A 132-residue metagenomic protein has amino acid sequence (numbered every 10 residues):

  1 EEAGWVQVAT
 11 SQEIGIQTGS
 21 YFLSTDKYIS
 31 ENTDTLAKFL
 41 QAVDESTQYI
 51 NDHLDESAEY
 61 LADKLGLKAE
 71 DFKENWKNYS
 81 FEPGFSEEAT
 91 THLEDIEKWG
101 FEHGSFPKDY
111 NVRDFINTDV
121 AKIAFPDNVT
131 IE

Functional and structural regions predicted by a protein language model:
E1-S11: Ligand-binding "clamshell"
G4-V6, S24, I123-P126: Short low-complexity, flexible loop/linker segments enriched in glycine and/or proline with clustered acidic
T10-T18: A structural motif
Q17-T18, Y79-S80, I116-V120: Short secondary-structure boundary/hinge segments and terminal tails
G19-D34: A bilobed periplasmic-binding-protein/Venus flytrap-type ligand-binding module shared by bacterial periplasmic
S30-P107: Secondary-structure end/capping motifs
F101-E132: Conserved C-terminal helix/tail region of periplasmic/extracytoplasmic solute-binding proteins
